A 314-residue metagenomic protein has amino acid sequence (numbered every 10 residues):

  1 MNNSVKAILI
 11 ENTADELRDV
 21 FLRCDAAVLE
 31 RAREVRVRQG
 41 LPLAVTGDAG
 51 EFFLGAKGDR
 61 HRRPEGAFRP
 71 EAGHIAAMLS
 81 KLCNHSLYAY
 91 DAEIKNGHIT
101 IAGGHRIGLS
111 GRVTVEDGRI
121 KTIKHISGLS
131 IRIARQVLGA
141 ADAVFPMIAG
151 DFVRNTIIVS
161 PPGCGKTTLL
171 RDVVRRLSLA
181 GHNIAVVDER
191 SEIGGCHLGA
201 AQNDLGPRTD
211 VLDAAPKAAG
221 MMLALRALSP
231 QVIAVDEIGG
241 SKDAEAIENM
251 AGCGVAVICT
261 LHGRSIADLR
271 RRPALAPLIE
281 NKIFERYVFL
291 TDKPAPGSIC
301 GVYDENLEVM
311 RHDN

Functional and structural regions predicted by a protein language model:
M1-G103: N-terminal accessory targeting/assembly segments
H85-V153: P-loop NTP-binding catalytic core
E116, K121-K124, R286-N314: Conserved P-loop NTPase
I158: Hydrophobic anchor at the beta1->P-loop junction of P-loop NTPases
K166: Conserved lysine of the Walker
L169, V173: Hydrophobic positions on the alpha1 helix immediately C-terminal to the Walker A/P-loop
L177-A224: P-loop NTPase switch/communication element
L228-D292: Conserved P-loop NTPase nucleotide-binding/switch module
